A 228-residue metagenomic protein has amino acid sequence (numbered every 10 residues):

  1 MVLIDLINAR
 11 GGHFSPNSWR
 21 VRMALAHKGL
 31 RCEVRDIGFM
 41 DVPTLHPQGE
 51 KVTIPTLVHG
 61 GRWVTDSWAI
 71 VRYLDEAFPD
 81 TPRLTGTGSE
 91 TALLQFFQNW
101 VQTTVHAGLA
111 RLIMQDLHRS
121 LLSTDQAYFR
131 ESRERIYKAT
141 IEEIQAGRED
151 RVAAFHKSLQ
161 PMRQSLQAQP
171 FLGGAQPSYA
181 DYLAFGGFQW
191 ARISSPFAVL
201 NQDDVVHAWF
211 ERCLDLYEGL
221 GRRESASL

Functional and structural regions predicted by a protein language model:
M1-Y128: GST-like domain detector, emphasizing the conserved glutathione-binding G-site in the N-terminal thioredoxin-like
G29-R31, Y217-L220: Structural alpha-beta junctions
V101-E211: GST-like fold's C-terminal all-alpha helical module
F171, G219-R223: Intrinsically disordered or highly flexible coil/loop and linker segments, enriched in small and charged/polar residues
W209-G219: Short, flexible loop segments at boundaries between secondary-structure elements
S227-L228: Eukaryotic N-terminal low-complexity, Ser/Thr- and Lys/Arg-rich leader segments that predominantly function as
